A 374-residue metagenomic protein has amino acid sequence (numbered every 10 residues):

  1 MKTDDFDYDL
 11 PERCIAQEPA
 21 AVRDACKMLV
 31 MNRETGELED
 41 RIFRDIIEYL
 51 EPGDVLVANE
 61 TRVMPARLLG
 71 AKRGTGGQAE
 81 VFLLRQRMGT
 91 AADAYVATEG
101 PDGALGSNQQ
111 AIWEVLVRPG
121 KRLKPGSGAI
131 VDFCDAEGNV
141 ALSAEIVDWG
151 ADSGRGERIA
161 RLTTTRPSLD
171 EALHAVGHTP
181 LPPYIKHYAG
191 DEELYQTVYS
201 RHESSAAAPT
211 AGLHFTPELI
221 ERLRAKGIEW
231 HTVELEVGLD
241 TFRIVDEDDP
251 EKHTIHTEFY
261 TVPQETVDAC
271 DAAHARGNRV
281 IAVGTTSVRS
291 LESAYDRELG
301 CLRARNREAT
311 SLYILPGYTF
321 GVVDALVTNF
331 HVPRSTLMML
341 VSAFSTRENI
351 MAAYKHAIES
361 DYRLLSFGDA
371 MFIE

Functional and structural regions predicted by a protein language model:
M1-E374: Surface-exposed, charge/polar-rich loops and edge strands
